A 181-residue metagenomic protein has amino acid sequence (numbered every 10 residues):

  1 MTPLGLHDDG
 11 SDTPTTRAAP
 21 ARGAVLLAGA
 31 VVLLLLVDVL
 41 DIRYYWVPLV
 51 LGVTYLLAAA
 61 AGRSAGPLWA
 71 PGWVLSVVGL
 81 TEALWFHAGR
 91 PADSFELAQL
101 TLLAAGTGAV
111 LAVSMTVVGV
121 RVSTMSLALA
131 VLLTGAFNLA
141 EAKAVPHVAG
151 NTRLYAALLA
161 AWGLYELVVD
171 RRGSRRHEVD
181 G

Functional and structural regions predicted by a protein language model:
T2-G181: Alpha-helical transmembrane segments and their membrane-interface anchoring/capping motifs
